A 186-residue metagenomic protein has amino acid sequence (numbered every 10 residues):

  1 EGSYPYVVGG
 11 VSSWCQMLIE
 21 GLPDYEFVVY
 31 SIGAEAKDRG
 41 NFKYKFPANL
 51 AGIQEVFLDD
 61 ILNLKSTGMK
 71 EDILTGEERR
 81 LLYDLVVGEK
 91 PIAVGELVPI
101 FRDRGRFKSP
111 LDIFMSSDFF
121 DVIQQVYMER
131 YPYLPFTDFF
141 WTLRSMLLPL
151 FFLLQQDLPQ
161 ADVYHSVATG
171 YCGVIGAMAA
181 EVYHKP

Functional and structural regions predicted by a protein language model:
E1-F119: N-terminal subdomain of nucleotide-sugar transferases
P5-V7, W141-R144, H165: Short, flexible loop segments at the rims of nucleotide/cofactor-binding pockets, characterized by
G9-G10, G170-G173: Glycine-centered flexibility sites
C15, C172-I175: Short, well-ordered alpha-helical microsegments
G21, I175-A179: Hydrophobic/aromatic ligand-binding patch that stacks against planar heteroaromatic rings of cofactors or nucleotides
K90-L154, L158: Long, low-complexity, polar/charged, intrinsically disordered or flexibly structured peripheral segments
Q155-Y171, V182: Short N-terminal targeting/anchoring amphipathic segment
K185-P186: Short, solvent-exposed beta-strand-terminating loops
